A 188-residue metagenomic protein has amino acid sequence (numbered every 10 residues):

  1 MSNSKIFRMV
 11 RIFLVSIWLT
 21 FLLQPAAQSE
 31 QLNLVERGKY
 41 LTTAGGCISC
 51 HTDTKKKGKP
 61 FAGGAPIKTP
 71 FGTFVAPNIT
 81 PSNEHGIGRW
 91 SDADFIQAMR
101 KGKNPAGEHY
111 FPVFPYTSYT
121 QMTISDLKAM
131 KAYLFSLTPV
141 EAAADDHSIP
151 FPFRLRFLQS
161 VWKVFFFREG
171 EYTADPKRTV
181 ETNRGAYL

Functional and structural regions predicted by a protein language model:
M1-V10: N-terminal secretory signal peptides that target proteins for export/translocation
R11-L22: Bacterial N-terminal signal peptides
P25-T43, V161-L188: Electrostatic cytochrome c docking/interface patches
E36, L41, T54-D92, Y110-I124 (+1 more regions): Gly/Gly-Pro-rich "capping" loops immediately C-terminal to redox-active cysteine motifs in periplasmic/lumenal
G38, A44-T54, F95, M130 (+1 more regions): The canonical Cys-X-X-Cys-His
S49, G58-K59, A132-F153: Acidic (E/D-rich), amphipathic helical modules within compact regulatory domains
S91-P105, S118-A144: C-terminal capping alpha-helices of c-type cytochrome domains
P105-E108, S136-D145, F165, P176-T182: Inter-heme linker and motif-flanking segments adjacent to c-type heme-binding CXXCH motifs in c-type cytochromes
